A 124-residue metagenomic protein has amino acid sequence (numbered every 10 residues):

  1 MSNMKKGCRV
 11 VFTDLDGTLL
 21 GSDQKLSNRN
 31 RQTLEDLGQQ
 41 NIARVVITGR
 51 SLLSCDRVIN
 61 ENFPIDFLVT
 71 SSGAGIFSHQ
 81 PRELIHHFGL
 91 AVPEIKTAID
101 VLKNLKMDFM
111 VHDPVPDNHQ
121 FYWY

Functional and structural regions predicted by a protein language model:
M1, T18-S22, Q39, E61-F63: Short acidic/polar alpha-helix capping motifs at helix-coil junctions
M1-T13, Q32, E61: Non-catalytic pre-domain segments flanking phosphatase-related domains
M4, L20-G21, I42, I85: A general structural-boundary detector
G7-D23, A98: Asp-based phosphoryl-transfer active-site loop
N28-Y124: Active-site phosphate-binding/coordination module
